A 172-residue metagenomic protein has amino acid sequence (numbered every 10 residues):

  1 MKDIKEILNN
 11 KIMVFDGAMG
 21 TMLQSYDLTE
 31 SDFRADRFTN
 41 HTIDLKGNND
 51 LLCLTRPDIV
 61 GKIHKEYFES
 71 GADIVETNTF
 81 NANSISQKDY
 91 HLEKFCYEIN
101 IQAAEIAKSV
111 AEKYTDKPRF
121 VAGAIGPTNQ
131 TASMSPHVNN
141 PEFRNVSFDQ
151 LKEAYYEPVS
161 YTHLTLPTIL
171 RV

Functional and structural regions predicted by a protein language model:
I7-T55, F80-Q87, K117-S147: N-terminal small/glycine-rich loop or linker at the start of catalytic domains across soluble metabolic enzymes
G17, Y67, A107: Conserved, mostly hydrophobic/aromatic
D44, S109, P158-V159: Active-site loop-to-helix "anion-binding N-cap" substructures in soluble metabolic enzymes
I59-I63, A103, A154-V159: Alpha-helical packing segments of well-folded alpha/beta enzyme cores
K62-V75: Catalytic domains of carbohydrate-active enzymes, especially glycoside hydrolases
L92-D116: Alpha-helix-loop-beta-strand connector modules within alpha/beta enzyme cores
H137-L164: Alpha/beta enzyme core
H163-V172: Single conserved hydrophobic/aromatic residue that forms the stacking wall/gate of nucleotide- or nucleobase-binding
